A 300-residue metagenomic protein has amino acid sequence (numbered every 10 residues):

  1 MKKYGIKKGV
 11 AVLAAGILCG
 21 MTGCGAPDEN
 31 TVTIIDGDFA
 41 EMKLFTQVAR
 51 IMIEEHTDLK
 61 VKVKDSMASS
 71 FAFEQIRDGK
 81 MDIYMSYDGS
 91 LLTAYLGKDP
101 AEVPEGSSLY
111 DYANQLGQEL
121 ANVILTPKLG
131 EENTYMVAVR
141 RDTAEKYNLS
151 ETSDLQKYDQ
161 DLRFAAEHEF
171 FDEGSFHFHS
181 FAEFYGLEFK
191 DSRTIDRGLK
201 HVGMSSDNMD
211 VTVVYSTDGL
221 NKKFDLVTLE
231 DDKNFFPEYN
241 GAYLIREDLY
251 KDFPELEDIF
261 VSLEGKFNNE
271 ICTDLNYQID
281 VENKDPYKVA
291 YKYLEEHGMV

Functional and structural regions predicted by a protein language model:
M1-V10: Bacterial N-terminal signal peptides that target proteins for export
C19-G23: C-terminal motif of bacterial Sec signal peptides marking the signal peptidase cleavage site
E29-K62, S66, G130-H201, K284-K288: Bilobed "Venus flytrap"/periplasmic-binding protein-like clamshell domains and structurally analogous long
E41, E173, H177-L187, E255-V300: An extracytoplasmic/periplasmic, membrane-proximal ligand-sensing/linker region
M52, S70-D82, G97-D99, H179-F184 (+2 more regions): Short helices/loops that flank or line small-molecule/ion binding pockets
D88, Y215-T217, E247: Short secondary-structure boundary segments
Y95-S107, Y112-T126, N208, L220-N234: Ligand-binding "clamshell"
T134-E145, N240-F253: A bilobed periplasmic-binding-protein/Venus flytrap-type ligand-binding module shared by bacterial periplasmic
